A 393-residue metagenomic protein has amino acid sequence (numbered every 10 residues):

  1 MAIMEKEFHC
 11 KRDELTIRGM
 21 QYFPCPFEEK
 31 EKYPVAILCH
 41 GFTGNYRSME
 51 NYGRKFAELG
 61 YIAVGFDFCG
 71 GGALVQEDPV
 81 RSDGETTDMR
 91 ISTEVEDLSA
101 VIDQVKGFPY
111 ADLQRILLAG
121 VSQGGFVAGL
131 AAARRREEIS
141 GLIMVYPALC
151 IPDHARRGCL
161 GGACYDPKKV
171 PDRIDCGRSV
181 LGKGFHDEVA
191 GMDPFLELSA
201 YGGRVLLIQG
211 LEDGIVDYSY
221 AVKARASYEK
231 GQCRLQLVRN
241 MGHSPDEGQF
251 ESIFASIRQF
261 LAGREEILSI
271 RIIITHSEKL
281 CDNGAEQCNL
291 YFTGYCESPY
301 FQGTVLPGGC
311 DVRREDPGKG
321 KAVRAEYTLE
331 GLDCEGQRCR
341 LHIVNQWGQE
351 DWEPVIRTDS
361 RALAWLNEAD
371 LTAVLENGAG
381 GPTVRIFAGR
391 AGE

Functional and structural regions predicted by a protein language model:
M1-K30: N-terminal cap/lid segment of alpha/beta-hydrolase-fold proteins
F42-R54: The serine-hydrolase catalytic nucleophile loop
K55-R81: Conserved alpha/beta-hydrolase
E85-F108: Alpha/beta-hydrolase active-site loop
R134-L181: Hydrolase active-site cap/lid region
Y201, L207-Q209, D213: Short beta-strand/loop motif that positions the catalytic acidic residue of the alpha/beta-hydrolase fold
M241-F254: Catalytic histidine-centered segment of alpha/beta-hydrolase-like enzymes
E266-E393: Beta-strand-enriched cores of mature, soluble protein domains
